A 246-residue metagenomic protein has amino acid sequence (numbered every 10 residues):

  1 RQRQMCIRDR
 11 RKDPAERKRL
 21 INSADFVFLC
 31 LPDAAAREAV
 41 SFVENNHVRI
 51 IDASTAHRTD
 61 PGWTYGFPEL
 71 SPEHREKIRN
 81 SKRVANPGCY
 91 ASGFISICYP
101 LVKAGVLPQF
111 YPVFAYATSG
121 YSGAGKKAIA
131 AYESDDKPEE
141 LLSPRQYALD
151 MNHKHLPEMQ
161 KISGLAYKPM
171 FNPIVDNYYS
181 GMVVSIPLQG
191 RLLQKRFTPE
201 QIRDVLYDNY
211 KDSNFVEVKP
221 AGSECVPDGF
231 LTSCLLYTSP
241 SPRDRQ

Functional and structural regions predicted by a protein language model:
R1-Q4, R8-Y147: N-terminal Rossmann-like NAD(P) cofactor-binding subdomain of oxidoreductases, focused on the glycine-rich
Q2-R10, Y237-Q246: Conserved small/polar residues in nucleotide/adenosyl-binding loops
P14, Y99-G222: Active-site-lining helix/loop region of Rossmann-like oxidoreductase modules
N22, N45-N46, N80, N86 (+6 more regions): Detector for Asparagine
I51, S223-V226: Short secondary-structure boundary micro-motifs
V226-S239: FAD-binding beta-loop-beta segment adjacent to the flavin cofactor pocket
